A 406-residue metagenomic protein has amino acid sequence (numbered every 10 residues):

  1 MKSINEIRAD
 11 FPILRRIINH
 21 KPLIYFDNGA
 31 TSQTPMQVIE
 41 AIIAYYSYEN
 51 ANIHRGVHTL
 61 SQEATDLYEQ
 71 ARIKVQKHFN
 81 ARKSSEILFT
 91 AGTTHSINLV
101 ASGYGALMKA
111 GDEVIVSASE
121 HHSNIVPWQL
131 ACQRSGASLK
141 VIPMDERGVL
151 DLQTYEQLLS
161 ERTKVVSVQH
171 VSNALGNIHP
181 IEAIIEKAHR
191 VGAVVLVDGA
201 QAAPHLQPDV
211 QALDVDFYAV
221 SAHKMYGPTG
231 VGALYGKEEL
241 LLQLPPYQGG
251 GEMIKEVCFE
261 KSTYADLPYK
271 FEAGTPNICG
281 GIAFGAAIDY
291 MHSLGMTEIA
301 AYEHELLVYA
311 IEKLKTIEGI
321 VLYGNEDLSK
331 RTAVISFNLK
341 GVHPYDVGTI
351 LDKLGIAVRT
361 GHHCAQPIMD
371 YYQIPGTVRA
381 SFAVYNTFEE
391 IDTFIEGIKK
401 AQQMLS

Functional and structural regions predicted by a protein language model:
M1-S406: Pyridoxal 5′-phosphate
